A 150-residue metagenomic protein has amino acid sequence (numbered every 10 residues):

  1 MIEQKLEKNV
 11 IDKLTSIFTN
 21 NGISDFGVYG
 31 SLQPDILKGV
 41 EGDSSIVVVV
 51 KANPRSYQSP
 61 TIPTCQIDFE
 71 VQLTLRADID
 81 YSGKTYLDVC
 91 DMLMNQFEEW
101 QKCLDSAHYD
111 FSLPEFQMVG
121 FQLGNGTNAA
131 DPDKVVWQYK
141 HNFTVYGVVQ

Functional and structural regions predicted by a protein language model:
M1, K5, Q58-S59, F121-N128 (+1 more regions): Compositionally biased, intrinsically disordered low-complexity segments enriched in polar/Pro/Gly and often Gln
M1-P63, C103-S112: Small/polar-rich, solvent-exposed N-terminal microdomains that initiate assembly or binding
E3, Y86, P132-V136: Short capping loops/turns at secondary-structure boundaries
K5, N9-K13, D88, M92-E99: Long, highly charged amphipathic alpha-helices
G30, V48-V50, C90, Q138-Y146: Secondary-structure boundary/capping motif
S44, N95-V148: Acidic-leaning, charged glycine-interspersed low-complexity segments
P63-Y81, V135-G147: Oligomerization/assembly interface segments of phage tail-like spikes and tubes
D80-D88: Short, conserved charged micro-motifs
